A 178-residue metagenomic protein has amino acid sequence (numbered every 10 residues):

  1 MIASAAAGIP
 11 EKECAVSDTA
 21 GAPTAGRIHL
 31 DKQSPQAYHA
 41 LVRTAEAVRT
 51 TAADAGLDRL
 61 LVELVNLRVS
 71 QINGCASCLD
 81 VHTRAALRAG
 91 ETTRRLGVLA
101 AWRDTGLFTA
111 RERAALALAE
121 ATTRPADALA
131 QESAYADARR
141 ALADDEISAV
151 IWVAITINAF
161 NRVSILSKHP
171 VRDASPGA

Functional and structural regions predicted by a protein language model:
M1-A178: Hydrophobic alpha-helical segments
